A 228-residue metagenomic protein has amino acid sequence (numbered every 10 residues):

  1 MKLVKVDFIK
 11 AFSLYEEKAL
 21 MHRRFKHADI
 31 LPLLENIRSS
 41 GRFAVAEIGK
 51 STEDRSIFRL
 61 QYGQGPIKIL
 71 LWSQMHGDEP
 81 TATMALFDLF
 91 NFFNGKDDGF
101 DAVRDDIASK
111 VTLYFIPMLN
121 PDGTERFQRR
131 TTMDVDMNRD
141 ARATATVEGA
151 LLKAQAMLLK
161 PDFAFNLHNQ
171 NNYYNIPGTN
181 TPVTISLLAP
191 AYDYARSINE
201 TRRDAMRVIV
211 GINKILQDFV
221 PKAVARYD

Functional and structural regions predicted by a protein language model:
M1-I57: Short glycine- and acidic-rich boundary segments immediately preceding or forming the N-terminal edge of structured
V6, R226-D228: Active-site-adjacent mobile loop/cap segments within catalytic or ligand-binding domains
K18-R24, H76, N138-R142: Second-shell loop/turn segments in exported
K50-E53, G63, I107: A short beta-turn/loop motif at secondary-structure boundaries
E53-R59, T124-F127: Short, solvent-exposed polar/charged micro-motifs at secondary-structure junctions
D54, Q74, F115: Conserved hydrophobic/aromatic pocket- or pore-lining residues that grip, position, or stack substrates in active sites
R59-P66, Q74: Short beta-strand-to-loop junctions in surface cap/lid or active-site-entrance loops
P66-L70, P80-R226: Active-site/substrate-binding loop(s) of hydrolase catalytic cores
